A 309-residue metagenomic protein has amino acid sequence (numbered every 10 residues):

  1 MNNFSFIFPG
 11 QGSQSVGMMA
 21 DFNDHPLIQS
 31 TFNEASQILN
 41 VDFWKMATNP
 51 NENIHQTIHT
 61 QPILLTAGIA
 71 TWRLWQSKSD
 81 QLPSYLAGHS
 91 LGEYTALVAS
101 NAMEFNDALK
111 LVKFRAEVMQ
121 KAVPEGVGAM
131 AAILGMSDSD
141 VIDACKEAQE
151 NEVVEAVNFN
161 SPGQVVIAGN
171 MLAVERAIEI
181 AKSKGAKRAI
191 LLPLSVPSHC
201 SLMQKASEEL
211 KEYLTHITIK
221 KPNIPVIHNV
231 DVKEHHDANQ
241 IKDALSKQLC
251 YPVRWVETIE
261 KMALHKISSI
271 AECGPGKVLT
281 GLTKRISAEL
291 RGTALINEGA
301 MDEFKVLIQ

Functional and structural regions predicted by a protein language model:
M1-N2, Q309: Short, Lys/Arg-enriched, disordered terminal segments
N2-D140, S269-G299: FabD-like malonyl-/acyl-CoA
Q11-S13, S100-Y251: Alpha/beta catalytic cores of group-transfer enzymes, especially the acyltransferase/condensing modules of polyketide
Q76, K182, A263-K266: Non-catalytic positions within long, well-ordered alpha-helices that form the structural scaffold/packing of enzyme
L192-L194, A263, I296-N297: Short glycine-rich catalytic loops that host catalytic nucleophiles or stabilize transition states across multiple
D231, R291-Q309: Short, flexible loop segments at boundaries between secondary-structure elements
C250-I267: A short, acidic, amphipathic alpha-helical segment used as a generic capping/interface helix at domain edges
